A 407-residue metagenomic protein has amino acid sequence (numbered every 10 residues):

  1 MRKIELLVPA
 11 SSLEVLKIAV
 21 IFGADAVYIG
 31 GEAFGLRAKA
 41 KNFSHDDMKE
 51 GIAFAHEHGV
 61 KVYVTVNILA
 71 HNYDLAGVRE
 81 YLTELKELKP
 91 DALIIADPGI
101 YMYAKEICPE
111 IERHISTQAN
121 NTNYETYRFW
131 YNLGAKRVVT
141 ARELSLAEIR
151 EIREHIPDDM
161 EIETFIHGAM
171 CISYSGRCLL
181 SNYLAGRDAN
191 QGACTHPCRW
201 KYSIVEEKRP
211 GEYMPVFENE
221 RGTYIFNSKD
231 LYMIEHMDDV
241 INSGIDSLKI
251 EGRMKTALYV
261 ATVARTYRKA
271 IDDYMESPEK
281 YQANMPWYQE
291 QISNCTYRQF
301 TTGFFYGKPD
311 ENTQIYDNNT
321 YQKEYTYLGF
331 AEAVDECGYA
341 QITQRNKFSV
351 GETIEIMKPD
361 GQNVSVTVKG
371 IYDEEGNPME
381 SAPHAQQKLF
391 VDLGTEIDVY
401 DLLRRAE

Functional and structural regions predicted by a protein language model:
M1-A10, V15-I21, A26-A33, G51-I52 (+7 more regions): Surface-exposed amphipathic alpha-helical tracts and adjacent flexible/coil segments at the periphery of soluble enzymes
R37-F54: Glycine-rich, positively charged N-terminal anion/phosphate-binding segment
K39, T117-Q118, T140, Y224: Alpha-helix capping and helix-loop boundary segments enriched in small/acidic/polar residues
V64-T65, I95, I115-T117: Short beta-strand elements of ligand-binding domains
A76, R113-Y124: Gly/Gly-Pro- and Ser/Thr-rich, intrinsically disordered tail segments characteristic of DNA damage-repair and tolerance
G99-I100: Alpha-helix capping/helix-boundary segments
C108: Conserved phosphotransfer cores of two-component systems
